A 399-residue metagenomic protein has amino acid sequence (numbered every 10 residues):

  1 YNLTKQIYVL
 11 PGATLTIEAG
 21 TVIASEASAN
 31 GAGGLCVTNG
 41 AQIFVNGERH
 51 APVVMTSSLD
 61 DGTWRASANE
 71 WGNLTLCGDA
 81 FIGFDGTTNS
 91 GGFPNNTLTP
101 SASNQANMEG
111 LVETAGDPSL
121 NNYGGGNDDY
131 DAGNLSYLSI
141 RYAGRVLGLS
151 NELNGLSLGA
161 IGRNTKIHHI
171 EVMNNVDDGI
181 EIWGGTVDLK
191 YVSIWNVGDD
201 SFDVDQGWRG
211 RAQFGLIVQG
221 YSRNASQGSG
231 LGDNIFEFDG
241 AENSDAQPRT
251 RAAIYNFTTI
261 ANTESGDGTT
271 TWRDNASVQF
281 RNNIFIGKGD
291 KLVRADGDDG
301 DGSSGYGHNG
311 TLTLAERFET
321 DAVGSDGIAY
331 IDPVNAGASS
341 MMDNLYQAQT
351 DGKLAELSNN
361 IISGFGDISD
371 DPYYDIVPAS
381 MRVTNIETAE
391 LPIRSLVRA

Functional and structural regions predicted by a protein language model:
Y1-A399: Beta-strand/loop edge motif enriched in small/polar residues
